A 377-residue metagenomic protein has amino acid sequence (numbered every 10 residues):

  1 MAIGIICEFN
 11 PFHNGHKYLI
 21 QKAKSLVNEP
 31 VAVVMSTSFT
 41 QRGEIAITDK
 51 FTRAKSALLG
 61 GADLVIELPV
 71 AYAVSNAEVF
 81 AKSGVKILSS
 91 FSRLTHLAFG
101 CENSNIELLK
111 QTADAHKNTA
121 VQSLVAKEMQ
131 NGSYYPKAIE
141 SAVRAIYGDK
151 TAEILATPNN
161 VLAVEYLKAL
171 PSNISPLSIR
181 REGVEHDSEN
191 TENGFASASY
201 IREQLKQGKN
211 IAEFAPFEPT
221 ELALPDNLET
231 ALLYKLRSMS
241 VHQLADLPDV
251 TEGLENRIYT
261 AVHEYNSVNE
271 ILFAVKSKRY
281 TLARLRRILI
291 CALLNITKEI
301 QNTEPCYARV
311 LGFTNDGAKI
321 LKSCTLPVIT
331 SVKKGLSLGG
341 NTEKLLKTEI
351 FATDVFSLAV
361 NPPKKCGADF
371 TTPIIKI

Functional and structural regions predicted by a protein language model:
M1-R53: N-terminal catalytic cores of NTP/NDP-binding nucleotidyl/phosphoryl-transfer enzymes
I5-I6, V34-M35, I66-L68, L177-I179: Short beta-strands and strand-loop turn motifs
Q21-K24, A54-L58, K168, R202: Class I S-adenosyl-L-methionine
E29, D63, L94-T95: Conserved acidic residues
T52-K55, L321: Acidic, Ser/Thr-rich peripheral helices and adjacent loops at domain boundaries
K55-P69: A glycine-rich helix N-cap at a beta->alpha junction
L68-I377: Active-site cores that bind ATP or allylic diphosphates and position pyrophosphate for catalysis
